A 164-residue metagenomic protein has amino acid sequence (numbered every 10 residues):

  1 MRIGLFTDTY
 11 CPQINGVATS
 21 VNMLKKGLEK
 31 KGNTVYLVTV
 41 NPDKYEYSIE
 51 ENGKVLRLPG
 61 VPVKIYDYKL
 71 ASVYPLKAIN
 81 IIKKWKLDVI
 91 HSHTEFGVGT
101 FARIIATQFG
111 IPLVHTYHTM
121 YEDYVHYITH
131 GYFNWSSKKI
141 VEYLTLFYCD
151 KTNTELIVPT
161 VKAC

Functional and structural regions predicted by a protein language model:
M1-P59, I82: N-terminal subdomain of nucleotide-sugar transferases
V17-S20, V40, H93, T152 (+1 more regions): Replace "coordinates the UDP/GDP/TDP-sugar" with "coordinates nucleotide-activated sugar donors
Y45, I90-D123: An aromatic- and histidine-rich active-site surface loop
N52-R57, Q108-G110, G131-W135: Short, hinge-like loop/turn segments at secondary-structure boundaries
G60, K64-V89, V98-I104, Q108 (+1 more regions): An amphipathic, basic-hydrophobic alpha-helix
G60, V114-F147: Acceptor-binding helix/loop patch of EC 2.4 sugar-transfer enzymes, predominantly nucleotide-sugar-dependent
Q108, S137-E155, A163-C164: Membrane-proximal helix-turn-helix segments that form the acceptor-binding/catalytic region of lipid-linked
